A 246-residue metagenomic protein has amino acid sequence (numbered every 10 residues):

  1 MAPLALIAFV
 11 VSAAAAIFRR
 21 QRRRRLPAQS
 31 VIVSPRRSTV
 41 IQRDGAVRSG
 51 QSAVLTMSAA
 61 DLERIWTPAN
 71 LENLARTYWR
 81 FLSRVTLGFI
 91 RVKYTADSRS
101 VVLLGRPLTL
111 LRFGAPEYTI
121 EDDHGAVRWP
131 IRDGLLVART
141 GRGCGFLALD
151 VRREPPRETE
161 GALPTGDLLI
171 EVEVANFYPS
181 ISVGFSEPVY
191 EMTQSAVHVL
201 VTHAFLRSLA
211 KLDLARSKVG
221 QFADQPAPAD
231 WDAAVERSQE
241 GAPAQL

Functional and structural regions predicted by a protein language model:
A2-L110: Charge-rich, low-complexity N-terminal segments
S49-A53, D123-G125, P164-I170: Residues at beta-strand starts and edge strands
D61-E63, L135, P155, Y178: Residues that cap or initiate secondary-structure elements
D97-R99, L108, P130-L136, V174-F177: Generic short beta-strand segments
R112-E154, Q194: Extended, well-ordered protein cores
G143-P188: Short acidic, glycine/tyrosine-flanked loop/strand segments centered on an H-E-D-like triad
E187-K218: A conserved amphipathic terminal alpha-helix motif
S208-Q245: Short, highly charged C-terminal tails/helix-capping segments
